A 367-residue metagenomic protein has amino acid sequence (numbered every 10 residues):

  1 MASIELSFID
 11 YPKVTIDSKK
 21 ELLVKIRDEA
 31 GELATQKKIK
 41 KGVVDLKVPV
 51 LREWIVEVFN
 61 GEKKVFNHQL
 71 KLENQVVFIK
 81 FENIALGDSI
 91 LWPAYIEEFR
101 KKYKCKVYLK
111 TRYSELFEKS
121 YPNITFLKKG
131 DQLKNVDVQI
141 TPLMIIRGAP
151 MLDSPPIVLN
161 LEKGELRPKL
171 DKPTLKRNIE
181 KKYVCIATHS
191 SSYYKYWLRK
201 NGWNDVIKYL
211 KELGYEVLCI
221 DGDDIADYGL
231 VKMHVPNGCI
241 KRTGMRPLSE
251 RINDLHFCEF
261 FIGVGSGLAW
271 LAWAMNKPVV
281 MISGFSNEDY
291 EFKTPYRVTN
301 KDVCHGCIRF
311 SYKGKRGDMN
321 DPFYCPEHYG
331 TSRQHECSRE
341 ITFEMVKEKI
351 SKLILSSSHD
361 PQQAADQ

Functional and structural regions predicted by a protein language model:
M1-Q367: Catalytic machinery of carbohydrate-active enzymes, primarily nucleotide-sugar-dependent glycosyltransferases
